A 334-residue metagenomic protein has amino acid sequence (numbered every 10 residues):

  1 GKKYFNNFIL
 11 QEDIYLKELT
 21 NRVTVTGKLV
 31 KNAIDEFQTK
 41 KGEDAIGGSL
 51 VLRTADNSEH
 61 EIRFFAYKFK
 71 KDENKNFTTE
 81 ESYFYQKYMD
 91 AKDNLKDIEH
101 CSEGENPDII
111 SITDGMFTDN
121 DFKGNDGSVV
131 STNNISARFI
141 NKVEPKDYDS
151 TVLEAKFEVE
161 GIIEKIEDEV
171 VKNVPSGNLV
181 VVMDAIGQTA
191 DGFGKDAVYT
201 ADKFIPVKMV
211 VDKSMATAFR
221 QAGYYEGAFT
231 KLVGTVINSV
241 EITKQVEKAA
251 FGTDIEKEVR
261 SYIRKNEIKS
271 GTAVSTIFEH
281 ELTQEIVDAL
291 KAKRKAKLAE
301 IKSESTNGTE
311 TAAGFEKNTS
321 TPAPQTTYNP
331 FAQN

Functional and structural regions predicted by a protein language model:
Y4-N334: OB-fold and OB-like single-stranded nucleic-acid-recognition modules and their adjacent interaction interfaces
